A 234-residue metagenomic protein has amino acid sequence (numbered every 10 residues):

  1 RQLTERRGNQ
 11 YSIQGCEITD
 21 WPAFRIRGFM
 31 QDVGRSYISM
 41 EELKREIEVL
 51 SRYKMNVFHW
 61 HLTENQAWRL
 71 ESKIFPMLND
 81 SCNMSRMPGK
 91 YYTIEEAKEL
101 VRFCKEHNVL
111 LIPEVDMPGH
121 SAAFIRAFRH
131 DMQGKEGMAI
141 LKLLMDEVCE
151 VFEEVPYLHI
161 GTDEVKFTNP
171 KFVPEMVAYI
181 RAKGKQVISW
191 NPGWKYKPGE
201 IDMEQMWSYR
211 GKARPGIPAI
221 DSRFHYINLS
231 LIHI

Functional and structural regions predicted by a protein language model:
R1-Y157, Y179: Feature activates predominantly on carbohydrate-active enzymes
G28-M30, H59, P113, L158-H159 (+3 more regions): Structural recognition of the beta-strand scaffold that forms the well-ordered cores of secreted hydrolase catalytic
F29, G34, T63-A67, D116-H120 (+4 more regions): Active-site beta-loop-alpha junctions enriched in small/polar residues
S39, A213, L229-S230: Short helix/loop capping segments that flank catalytic or ligand/cofactor-binding pockets
L143-A213: Gly/Pro-rich turn-and-neighbor structural signature
K212-H225: Glycoside hydrolase catalytic-domain groove-lining segments
I232-I234: Conserved small/polar residues in nucleotide/adenosyl-binding loops
